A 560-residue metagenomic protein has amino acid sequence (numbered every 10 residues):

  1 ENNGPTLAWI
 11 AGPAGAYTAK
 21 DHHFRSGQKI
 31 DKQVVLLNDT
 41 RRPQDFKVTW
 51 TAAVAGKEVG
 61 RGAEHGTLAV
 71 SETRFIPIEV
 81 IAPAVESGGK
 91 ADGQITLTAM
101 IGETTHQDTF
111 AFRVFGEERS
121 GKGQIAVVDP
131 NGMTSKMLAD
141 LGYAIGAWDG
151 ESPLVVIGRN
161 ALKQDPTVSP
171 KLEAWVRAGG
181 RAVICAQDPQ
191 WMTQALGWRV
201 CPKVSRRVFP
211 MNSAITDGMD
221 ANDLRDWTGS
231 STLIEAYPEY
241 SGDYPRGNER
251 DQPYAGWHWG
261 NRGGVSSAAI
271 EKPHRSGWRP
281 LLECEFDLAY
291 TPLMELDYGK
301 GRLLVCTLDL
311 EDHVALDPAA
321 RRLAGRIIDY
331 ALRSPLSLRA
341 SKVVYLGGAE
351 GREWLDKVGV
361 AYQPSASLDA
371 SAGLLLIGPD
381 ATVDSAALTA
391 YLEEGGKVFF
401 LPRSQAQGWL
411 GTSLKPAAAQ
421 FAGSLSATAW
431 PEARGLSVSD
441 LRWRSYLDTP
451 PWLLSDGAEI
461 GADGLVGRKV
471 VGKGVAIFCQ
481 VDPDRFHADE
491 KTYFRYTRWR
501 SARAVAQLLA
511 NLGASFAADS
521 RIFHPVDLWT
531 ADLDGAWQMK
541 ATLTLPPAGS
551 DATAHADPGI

Functional and structural regions predicted by a protein language model:
E1, P13-A14, A19-V35, T40-R42 (+10 more regions): Extracellular ligand-binding/catalytic regions of CAZymes and related secreted enzymes and adhesion modules
E1-W9: A eukaryote-biased signal for short, well-structured alpha-helical docking elements
T51-V59, G102: Change "in extracellular beta-sheet-rich domains … of secreted and cell-surface proteins" to "in beta-sheet-rich domains
G56-G89: Intrinsically disordered, low-complexity Pro/Gly/Ser/Thr-rich segments with frequent PxxP/GP/PP motifs and embedded
G88-E103: Short, aromatic- and glycine-rich surface loops/edge beta-strands on solvent-exposed regions
G123-G142: Compositionally biased low-complexity segments at domain edges in trafficked proteins and select soluble regulators
A144-P153, A361-A372: Short acidic low-complexity segments
N160-Y254, L355, P364, D380-G472 (+3 more regions): A glycine-rich, often tryptophan-bearing local segment used as a flexible ligand/cofactor-contacting loop or short
